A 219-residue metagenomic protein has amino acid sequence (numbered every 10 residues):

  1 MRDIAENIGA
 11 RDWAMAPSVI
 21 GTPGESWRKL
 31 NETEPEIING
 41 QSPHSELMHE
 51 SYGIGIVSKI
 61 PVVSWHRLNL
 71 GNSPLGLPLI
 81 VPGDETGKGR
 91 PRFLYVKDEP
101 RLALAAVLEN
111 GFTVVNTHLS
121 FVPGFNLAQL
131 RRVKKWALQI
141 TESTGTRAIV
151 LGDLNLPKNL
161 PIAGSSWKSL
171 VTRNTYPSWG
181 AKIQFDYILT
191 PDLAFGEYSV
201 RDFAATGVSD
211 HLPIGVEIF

Functional and structural regions predicted by a protein language model:
M1-E109: Structured beta-strand-rich core segments of catalytic domains in phosphoester-bond hydrolases
A14-M15, G55-I56, T113-N116, A148-L151: Structural recognition of the beta-strand scaffold that forms the well-ordered cores of secreted hydrolase catalytic
V19-I20, P61, H118-S120, L154-P157 (+1 more regions): Catalytic metal-binding/acid-base residues of hydrolase active sites
S51-G53, P100, E109-G111, G145 (+2 more regions): A structure-centric signal for secondary-structure junctions around beta-strands
I54-I56, A103-V107, N116, D186-I188 (+1 more regions): Conserved hydrophobic/aromatic beta-strand scaffold that supports enzyme active sites
K59-V62, E109-G111, D192-F195, I218-F219: Short loop segments at secondary-structure junctions
R67, P123-I149, L154-F219: Metal-dependent phosphoester-hydrolase catalytic domains
N69, N116-L119: Short, structured patches in soluble enzyme cores that scaffold and shape functional sites
